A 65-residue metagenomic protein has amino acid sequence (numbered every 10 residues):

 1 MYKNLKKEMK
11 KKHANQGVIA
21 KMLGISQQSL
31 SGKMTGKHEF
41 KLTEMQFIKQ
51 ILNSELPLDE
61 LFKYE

Functional and structural regions predicted by a protein language model:
M1-N15, M22: A short, Lys/Arg-rich alpha-helix, primarily the initiator
K6, G17, Q28, Q46 (+1 more regions): Residues within the helices of the helix-turn-helix
I25-F40: Recognition helix of helix-turn-helix/homeodomain-like DNA-binding domains that insert into the DNA major groove
T43-L58: DNA major-groove recognition helix of helix-turn-helix/homeodomain DNA-binding modules
E60-E65: Short amphipathic recognition helices of helix-turn-helix/homeodomain-type DNA-binding modules
